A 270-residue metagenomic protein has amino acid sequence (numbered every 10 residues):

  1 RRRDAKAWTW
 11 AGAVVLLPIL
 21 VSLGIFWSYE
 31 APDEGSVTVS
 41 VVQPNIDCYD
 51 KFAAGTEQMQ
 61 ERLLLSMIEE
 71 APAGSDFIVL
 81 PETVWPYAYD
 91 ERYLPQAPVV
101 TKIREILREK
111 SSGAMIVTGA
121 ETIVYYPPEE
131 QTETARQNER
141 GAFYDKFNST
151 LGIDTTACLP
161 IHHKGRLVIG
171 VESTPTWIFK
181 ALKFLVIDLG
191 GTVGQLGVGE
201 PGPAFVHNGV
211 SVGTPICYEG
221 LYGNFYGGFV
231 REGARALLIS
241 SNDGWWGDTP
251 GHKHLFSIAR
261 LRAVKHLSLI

Functional and structural regions predicted by a protein language model:
R1-I270: Enzyme catalytic cores with a strong preference for nitrogen-chemistry domains
